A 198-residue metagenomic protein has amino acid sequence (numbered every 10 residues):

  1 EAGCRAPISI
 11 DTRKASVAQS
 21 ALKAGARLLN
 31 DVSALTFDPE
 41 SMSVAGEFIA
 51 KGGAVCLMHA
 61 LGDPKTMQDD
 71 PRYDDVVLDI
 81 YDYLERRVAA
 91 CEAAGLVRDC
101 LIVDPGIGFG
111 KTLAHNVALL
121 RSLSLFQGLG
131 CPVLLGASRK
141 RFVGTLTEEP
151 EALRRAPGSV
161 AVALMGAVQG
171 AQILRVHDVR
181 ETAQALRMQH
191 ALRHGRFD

Functional and structural regions predicted by a protein language model:
E1-P7, T12-S16, L22-K23, R27-A90 (+2 more regions): Active-site-adjacent loop and "lid" segments of alpha/beta metabolic enzymes
I107: Active-site metal-binding loops of divalent metal-dependent hydrolases
